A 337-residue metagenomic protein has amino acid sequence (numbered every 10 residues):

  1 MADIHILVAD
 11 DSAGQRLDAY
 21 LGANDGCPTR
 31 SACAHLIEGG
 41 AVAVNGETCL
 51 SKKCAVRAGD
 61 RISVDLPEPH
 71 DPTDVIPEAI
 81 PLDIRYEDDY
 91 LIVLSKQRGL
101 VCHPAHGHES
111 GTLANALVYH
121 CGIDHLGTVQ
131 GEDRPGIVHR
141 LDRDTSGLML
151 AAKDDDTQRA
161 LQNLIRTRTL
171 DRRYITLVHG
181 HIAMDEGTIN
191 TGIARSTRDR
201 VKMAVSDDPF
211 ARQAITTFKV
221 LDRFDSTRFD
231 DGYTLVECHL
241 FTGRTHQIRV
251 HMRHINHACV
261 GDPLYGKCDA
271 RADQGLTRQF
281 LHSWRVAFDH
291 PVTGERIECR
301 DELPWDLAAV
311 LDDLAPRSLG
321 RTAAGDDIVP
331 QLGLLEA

Functional and structural regions predicted by a protein language model:
M1-T188, G192, T197, R300-P316 (+2 more regions): RNA pseudouridine synthases
I37, I215, L240, H290-P291: Short, acidic, Ser/Thr-enriched surface-loop or helix-capping motifs
V64-P67, R198-K202, Q213, Y265-R271: Short Pro/Gly-enriched beta-strand edge/turn motifs at strand-loop
V75-A79, S206-T216, F280-L281: Short coil-to-beta-strand transition motifs
I84, V178, F218-V220, C259: Conserved hydrophobic positions within beta-strands
E109-C121, K153-T157, R166, T191 (+3 more regions): Pseudouridine synthase
